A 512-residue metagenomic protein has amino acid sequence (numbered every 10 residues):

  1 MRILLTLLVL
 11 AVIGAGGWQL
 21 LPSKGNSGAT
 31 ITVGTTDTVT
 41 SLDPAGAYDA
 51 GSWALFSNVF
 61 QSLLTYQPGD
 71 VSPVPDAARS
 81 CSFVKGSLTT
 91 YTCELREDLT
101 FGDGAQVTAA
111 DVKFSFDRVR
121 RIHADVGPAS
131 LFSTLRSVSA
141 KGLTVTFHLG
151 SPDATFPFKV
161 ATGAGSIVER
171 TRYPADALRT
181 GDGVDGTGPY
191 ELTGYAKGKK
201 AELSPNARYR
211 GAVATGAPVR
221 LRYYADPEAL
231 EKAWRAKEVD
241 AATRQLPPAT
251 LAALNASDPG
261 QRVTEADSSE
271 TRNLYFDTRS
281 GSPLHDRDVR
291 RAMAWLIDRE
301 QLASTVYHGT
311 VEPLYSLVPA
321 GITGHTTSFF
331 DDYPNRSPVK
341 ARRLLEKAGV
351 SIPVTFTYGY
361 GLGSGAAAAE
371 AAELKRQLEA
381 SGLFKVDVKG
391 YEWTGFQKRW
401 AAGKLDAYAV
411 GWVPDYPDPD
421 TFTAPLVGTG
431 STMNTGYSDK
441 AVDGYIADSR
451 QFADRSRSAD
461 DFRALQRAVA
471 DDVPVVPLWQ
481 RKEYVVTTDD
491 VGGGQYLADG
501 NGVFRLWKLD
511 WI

Functional and structural regions predicted by a protein language model:
T35-G86, D117, G183-G186: N-terminal lobe/hinge region of extracytoplasmic solute-binding protein
E94, P128-R172, G194: Surface-exposed binding/hinge segments that line and control ligand-binding clefts or catalytic entry sites
A161-V213, P218: Gly/Pro-rich hinge or "lid" segments in bacterial periplasmic/extracellular proteins
K197, E346-P414: Ligand/substrate-recognition segments at binding pockets and active sites
A207-A253: Ligand-site clamp/hinge motif
E312-A348, S364-A367: Structural transition elements
K385-F396, A401, A424-D489, I512: Extracytoplasmic/peripheral linker and loop segments enriched in polar/acidic and small residues with frequent Thr/Pro
V485-I512: Long beta-strand-rich cores associated with HINT superfamily self-processing modules
